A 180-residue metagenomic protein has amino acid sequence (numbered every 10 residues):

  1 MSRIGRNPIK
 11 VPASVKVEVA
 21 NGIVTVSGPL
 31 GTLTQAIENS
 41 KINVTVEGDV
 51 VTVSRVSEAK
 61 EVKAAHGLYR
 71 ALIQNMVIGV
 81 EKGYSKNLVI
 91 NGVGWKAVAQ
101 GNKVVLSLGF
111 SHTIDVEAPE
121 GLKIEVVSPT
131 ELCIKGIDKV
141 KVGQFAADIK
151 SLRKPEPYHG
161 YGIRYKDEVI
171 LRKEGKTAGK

Functional and structural regions predicted by a protein language model:
M1-K180: Ribosome-associated RNA-binding proteins
